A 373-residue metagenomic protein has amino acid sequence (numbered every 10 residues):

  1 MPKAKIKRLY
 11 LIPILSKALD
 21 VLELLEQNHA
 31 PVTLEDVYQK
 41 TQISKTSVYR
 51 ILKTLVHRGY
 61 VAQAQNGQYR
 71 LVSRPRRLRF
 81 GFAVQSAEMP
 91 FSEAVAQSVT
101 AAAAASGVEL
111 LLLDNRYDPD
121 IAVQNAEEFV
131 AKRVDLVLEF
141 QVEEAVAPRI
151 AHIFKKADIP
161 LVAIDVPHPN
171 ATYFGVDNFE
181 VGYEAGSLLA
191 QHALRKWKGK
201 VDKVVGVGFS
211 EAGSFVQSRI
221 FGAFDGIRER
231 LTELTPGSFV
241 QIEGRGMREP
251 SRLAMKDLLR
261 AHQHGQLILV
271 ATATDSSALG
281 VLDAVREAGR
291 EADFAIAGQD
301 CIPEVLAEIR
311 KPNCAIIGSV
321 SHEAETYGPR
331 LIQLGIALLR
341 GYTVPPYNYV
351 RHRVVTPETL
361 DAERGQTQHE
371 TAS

Functional and structural regions predicted by a protein language model:
P2-P75: N-terminal helix-turn-helix
G81-A83, R133-Q141, P160-I164, K203-G206 (+3 more regions): Periplasmic-binding protein-like
A83-A96, L112-I121, E143, G175-A185 (+5 more regions): Hinge/beta->alpha junction and helix N-cap segments in small-molecule ligand-binding domains
A104-S106, A157-I159, I227-T235, H262-H264 (+1 more regions): Short helix-capping segments at alpha-helix termini
F129, L136-K155, A223, V240-E308: Hydrophobic alpha-helical
V130, L189-L194, L259, L331 (+1 more regions): Short, hydrophobic alpha-helical segments
E144-E180, L194, K203, I302-N313: Flexible loop/hinge segments that line or gate small-molecule binding clefts
E211, F215, I227, H322-S373: Hinge/cleft segment of the Venus flytrap/periplasmic-binding protein
